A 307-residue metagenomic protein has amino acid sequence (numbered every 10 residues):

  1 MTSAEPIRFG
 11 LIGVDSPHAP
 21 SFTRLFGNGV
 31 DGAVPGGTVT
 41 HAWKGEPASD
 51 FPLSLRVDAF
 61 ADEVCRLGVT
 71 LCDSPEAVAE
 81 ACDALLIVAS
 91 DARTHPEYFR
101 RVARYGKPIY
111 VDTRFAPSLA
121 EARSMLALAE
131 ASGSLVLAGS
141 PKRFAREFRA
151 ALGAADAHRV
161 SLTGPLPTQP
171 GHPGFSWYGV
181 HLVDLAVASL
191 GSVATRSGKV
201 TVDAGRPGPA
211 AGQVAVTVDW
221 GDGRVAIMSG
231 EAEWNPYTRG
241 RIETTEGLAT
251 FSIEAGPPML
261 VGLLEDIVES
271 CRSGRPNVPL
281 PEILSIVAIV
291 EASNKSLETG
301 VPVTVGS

Functional and structural regions predicted by a protein language model:
M1-S3, A77, A81-A89, S270-S307: C-terminal helix-rich "cap/oligomerization" subdomain common to oxidoreductases
M1-Y105, A131, L297: N-terminal glycine-/serine-/threonine-rich beta1-alpha1-beta2 phosphate-ribose binding loop of Rossmann-like
D73, V111, V136-A138: Hydrophobic residues in well-ordered beta-strands that form the structural core
Y98, M125, A292: Aromatic/hydrophobic pocket-lining residues that form π-stacking "cages" and hydrophobic walls in ligand
G106-P108, T113-R114: Short helix/strand-capping hinge loops at secondary-structure junctions that flank key functional elements
F115-H172, L182: A contiguous active-site-proximal alpha/beta segment in oxidoreductase catalytic domains
T163-V225, G230-W234, P281-L284: Rossmann-like dinucleotide-binding domain that binds NAD(P)(H)
P207-I267: C-terminal substrate-binding/catalytic lobe of Rossmann-fold NAD(P)-dependent oxidoreductases
